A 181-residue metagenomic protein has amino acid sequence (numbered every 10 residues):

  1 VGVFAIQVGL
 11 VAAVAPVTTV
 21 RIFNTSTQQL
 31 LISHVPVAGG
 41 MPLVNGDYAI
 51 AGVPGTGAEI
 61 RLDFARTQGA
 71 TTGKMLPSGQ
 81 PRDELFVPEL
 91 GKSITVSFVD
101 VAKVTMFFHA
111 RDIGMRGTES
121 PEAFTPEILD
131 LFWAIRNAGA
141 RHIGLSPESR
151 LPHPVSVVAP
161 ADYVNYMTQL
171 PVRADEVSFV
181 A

Functional and structural regions predicted by a protein language model:
V1-A181: Active-site proximal loop and beta-alpha junction motif in alpha/beta enzyme cores
